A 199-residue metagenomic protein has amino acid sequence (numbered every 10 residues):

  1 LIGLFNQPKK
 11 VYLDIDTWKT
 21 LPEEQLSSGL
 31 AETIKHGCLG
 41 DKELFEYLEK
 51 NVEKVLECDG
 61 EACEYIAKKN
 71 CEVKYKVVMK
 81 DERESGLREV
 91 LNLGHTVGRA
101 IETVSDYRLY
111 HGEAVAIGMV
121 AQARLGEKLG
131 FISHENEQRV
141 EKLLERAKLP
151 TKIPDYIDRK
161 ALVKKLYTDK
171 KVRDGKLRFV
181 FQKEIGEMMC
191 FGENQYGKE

Functional and structural regions predicted by a protein language model:
L1-E53: A glycine/threonine-rich phosphate-anchoring loop and its flanking beta-alpha core in nucleotide/phosphate-binding
I2-N6, E82-R83, K171-R173: Solvent-exposed alpha-helices and their adjacent loops that cap or buttress functional pockets in soluble metabolic
F5, Y12-L13, N92, V180-Q182: Short beta-strand segments
Q7, L87-R88, L177: A generic hydrophobic-helix recognition signal that picks specific residues within alpha-helical hydrophobic
K9-V11, A114, R178: Structural motif
D14, M119, I185: Residue-level signal for inorganic ion chemistry
A31, F131-E199: C-terminal charged capping/lid subdomain of soluble metabolic enzymes
E46-K160: Active-site segments that bind and position negatively charged phosphate/pyrophosphate groups
